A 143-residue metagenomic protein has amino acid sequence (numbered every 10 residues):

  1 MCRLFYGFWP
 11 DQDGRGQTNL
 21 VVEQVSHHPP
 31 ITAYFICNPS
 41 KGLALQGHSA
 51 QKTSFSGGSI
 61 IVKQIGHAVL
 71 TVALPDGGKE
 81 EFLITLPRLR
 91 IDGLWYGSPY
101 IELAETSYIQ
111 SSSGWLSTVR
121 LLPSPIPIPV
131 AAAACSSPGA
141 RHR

Functional and structural regions predicted by a protein language model:
M1-R143: Extended acidic, Ser/Thr- and Pro-enriched interaction/regulatory segments
